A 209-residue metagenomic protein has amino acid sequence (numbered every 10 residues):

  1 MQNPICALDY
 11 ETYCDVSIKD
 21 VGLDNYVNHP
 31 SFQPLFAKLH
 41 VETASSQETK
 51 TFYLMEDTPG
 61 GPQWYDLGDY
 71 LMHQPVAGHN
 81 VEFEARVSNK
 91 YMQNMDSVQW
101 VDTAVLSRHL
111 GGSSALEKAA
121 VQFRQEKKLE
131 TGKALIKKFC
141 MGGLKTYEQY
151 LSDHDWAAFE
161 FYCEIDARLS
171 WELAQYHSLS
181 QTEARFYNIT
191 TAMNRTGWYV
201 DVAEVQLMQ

Functional and structural regions predicted by a protein language model:
M1-F32: Entry/capping segment at the start of metal-dependent catalytic domains with acidic active-site entry clusters
M1-Q2, G68-H73: Flexible, charged surface loops at secondary-structure boundaries
A7-D9, W100-V101, V200: Short hydrophobic beta-strand that contains or immediately precedes a catalytic carboxylate
L8, A37-L39: Short beta-strand motif preference
S17-K19, R86-Y91, R195: A short acidic (Asp/Glu
N25-S31, L39, L67-D69: Short secondary-structure boundary/capping segments within folded domains
F32-P34, T43-Y65, Q74-S178, E183 (+1 more regions): Active-site-proximal helix-loop-helix substrate-binding element of RNase H-like nuclease domains
R185-Q209: Extended, well-ordered alpha-helical scaffold/bundle regions in very large, multi-domain proteins
